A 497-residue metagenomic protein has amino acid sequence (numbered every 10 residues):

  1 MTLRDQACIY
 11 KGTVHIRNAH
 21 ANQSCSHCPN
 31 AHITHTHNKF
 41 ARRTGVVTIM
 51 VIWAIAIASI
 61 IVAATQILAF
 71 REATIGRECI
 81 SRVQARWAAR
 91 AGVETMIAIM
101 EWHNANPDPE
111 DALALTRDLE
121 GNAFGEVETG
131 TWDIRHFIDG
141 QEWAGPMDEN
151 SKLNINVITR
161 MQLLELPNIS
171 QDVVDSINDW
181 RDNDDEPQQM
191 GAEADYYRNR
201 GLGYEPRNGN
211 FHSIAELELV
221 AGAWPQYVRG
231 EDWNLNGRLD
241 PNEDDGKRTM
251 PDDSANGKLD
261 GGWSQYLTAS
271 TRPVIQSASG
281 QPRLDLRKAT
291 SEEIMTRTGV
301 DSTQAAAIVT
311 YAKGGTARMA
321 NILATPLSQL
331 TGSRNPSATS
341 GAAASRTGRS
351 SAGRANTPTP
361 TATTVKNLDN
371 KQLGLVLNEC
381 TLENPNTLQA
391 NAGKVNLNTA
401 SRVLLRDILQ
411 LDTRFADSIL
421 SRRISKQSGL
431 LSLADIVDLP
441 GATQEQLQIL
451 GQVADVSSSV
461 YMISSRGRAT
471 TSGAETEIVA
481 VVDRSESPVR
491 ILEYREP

Functional and structural regions predicted by a protein language model:
M1-T44: N-terminal leader/signal peptides at the extreme start of proteins
T2-D5, T44-P497: Compositionally biased linear targeting/interaction segments
